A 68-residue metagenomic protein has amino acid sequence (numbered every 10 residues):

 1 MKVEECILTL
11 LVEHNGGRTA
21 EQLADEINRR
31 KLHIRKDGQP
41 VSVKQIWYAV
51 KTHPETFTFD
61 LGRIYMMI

Functional and structural regions predicted by a protein language model:
M1-E4, E21, N28-I68: Charged low-complexity interaction tracts in eukaryotic proteins
E4-L11: Hydrophobic residues on short alpha-helical segments
V12-G16: Short helix-capping/hinge SLiMs at alpha-helix to coil transitions
